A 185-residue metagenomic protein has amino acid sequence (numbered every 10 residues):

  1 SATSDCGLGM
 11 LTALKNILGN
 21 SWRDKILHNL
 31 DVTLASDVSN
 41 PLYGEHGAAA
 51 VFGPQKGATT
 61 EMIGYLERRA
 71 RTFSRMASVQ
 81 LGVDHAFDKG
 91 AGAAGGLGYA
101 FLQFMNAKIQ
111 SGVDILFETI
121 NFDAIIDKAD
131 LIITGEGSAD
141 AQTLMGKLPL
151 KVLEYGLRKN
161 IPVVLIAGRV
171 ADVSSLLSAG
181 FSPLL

Functional and structural regions predicted by a protein language model:
A2-L185: N-terminal loops that bind phosphate or other acidic moieties and the adjacent beta-alpha structural core
